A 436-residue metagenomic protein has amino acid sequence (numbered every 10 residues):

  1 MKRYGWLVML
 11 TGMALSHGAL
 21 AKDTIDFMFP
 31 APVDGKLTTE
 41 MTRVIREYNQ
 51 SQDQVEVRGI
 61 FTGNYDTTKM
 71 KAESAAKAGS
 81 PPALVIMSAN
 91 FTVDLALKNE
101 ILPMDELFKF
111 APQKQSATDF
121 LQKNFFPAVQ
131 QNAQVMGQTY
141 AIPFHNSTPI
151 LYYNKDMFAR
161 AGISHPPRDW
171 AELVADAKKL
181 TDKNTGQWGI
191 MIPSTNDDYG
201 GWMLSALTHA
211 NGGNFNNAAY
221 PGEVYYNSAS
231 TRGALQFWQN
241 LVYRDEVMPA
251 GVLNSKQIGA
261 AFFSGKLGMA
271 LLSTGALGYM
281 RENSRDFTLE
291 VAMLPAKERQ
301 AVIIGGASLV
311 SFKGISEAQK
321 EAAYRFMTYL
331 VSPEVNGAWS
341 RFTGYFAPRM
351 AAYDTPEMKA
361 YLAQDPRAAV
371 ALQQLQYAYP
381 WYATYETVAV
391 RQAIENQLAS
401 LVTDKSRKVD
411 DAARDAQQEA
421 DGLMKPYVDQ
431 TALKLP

Functional and structural regions predicted by a protein language model:
S16-G18: N-terminal signal peptide c-region/cleavage motif recognized by signal peptidases
K22-V33, V55-I60, L84: Short, well-ordered beta-strand elements
R43-N124, A159-R168, A261, G268-M269 (+1 more regions): Extracytoplasmic "Venus flytrap"/periplasmic binding protein-like
F91-T148, G200, A210, E290-A292 (+1 more regions): Hinge/lid segment of periplasmic solute-binding proteins
D105-N124, S194, G213-G233, E282-S284 (+3 more regions): Short, solvent-exposed loop/beta-turn-alpha elements that line the ligand-binding surface or hinge of extracytoplasmic
K123-N124, R285, L289-A292, R341-N396 (+2 more regions): Long, aromatic- and glycine/proline-rich binding clefts that accommodate carbohydrate-like moieties
Y152-K155, G305-A318: A bilobed periplasmic-binding-protein/Venus flytrap-type ligand-binding module shared by bacterial periplasmic
D176-K178, Y220-G251: Glycine-centered hinge/linker elements that transmit conformational signals in sensory and ligand-binding systems
